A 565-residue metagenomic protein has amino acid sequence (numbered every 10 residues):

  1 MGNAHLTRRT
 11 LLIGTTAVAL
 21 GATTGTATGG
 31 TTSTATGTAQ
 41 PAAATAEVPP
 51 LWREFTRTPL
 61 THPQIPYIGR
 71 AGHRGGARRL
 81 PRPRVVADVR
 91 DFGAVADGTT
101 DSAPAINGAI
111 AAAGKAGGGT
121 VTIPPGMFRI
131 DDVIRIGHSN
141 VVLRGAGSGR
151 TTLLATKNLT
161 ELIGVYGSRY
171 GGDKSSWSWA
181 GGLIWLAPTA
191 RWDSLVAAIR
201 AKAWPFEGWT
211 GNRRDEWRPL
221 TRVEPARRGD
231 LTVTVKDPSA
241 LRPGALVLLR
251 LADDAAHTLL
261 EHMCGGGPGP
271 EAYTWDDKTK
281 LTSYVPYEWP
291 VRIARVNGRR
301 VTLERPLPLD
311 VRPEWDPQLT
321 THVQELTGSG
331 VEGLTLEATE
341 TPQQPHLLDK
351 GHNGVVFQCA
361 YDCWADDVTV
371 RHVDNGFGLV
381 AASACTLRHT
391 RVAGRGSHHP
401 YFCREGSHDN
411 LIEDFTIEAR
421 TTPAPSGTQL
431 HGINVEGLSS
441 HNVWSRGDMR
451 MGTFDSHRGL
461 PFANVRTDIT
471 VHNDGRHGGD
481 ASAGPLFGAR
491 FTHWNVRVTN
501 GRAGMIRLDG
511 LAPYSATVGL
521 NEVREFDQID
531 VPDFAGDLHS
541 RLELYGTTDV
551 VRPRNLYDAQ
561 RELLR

Functional and structural regions predicted by a protein language model:
G2-P124, I130-Q344, V518-R565: Extracellular "leader-to-stem" segments immediately downstream of a signal peptide or signal-anchor in secreted/lumenal
D101-A105, G126, R135, P225-R227 (+10 more regions): Short, glycine/acidic-rich beta->alpha junctions
P124, A146, R250, E304 (+5 more regions): Generic beta-strand/beta-sheet core signal
V133-G137, R150-V165, W177, G181-P188 (+10 more regions): Glycine-rich beta-solenoid repeat tracts in large extracellular/virion proteins
N140, G149, T327-A338, Y361-H372 (+6 more regions): Right-handed parallel beta-helix
L246-R250, P290, G354-V356, W364 (+5 more regions): Ordered hydrophobic segments in well-structured contexts
V285-P290, L303-D316, V323-E332, E337-D409 (+3 more regions): Beta-propeller domains
R446-G447, M451, T467-R565: Catalytic domains of carbohydrate-active enzymes that cleave complex glycans
